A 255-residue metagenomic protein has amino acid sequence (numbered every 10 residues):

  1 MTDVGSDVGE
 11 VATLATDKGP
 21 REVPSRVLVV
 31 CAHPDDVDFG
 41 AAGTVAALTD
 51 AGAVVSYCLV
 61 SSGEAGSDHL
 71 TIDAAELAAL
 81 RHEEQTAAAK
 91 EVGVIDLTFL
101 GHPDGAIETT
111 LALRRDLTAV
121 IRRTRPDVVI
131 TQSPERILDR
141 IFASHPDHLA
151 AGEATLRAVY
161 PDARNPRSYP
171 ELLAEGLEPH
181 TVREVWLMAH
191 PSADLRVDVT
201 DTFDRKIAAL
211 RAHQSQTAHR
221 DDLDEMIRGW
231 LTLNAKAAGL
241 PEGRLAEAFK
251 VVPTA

Functional and structural regions predicted by a protein language model:
M1-D127, K250: Active-site rim/loop-helix segments in enzyme catalytic domains that contact anionic ligands
T2-L28, E108-A255: Metal-dependent de-N-acetylase/amidase catalytic core
